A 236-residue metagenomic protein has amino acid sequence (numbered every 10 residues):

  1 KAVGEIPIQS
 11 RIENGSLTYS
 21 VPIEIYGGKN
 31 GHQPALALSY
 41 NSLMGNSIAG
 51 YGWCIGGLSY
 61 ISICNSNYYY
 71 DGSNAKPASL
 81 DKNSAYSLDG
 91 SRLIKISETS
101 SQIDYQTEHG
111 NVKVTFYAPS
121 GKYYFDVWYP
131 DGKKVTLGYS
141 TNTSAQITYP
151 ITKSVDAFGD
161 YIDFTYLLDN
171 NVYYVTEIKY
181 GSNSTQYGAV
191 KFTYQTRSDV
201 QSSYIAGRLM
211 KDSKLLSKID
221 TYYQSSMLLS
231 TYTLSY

Functional and structural regions predicted by a protein language model:
K1-Y236: Conserved catalytic cores of ATP-dependent inositol ring kinases
